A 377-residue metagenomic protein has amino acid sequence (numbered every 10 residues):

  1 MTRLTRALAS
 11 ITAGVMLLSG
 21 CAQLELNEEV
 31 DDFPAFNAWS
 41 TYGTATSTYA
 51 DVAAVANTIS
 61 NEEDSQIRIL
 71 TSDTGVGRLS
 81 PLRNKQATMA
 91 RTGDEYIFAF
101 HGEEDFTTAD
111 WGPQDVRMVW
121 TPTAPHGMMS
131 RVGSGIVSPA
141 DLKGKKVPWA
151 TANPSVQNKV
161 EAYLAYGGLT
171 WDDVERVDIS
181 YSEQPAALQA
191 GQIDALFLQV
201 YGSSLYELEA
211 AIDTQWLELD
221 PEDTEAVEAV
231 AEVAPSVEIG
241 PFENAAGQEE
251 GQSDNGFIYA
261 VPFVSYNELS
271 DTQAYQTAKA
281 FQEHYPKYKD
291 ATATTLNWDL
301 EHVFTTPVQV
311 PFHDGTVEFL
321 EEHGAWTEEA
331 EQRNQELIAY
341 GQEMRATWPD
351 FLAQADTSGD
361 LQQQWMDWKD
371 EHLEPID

Functional and structural regions predicted by a protein language model:
M1-I11: Bacterial N-terminal signal peptides that target proteins for export
L18-G20: C-terminal motif of bacterial Sec signal peptides marking the signal peptidase cleavage site
A22-E25: Bacterial signal peptide processing site
D32-E62, Q66-R68, P125-A190, Y201-S203 (+1 more regions): Bilobed "Venus flytrap"/periplasmic-binding protein-like clamshell domains and structurally analogous long
D73-T88: Divalent cation-coordinating acidic motifs and surrounding scaffolds that mediate Ca2+/Mg2+/Mn2+/Zn2+-dependent binding
D94-I97, E103-T108, G112, S134 (+3 more regions): Pocket-lining segment of extracytoplasmic ligand-binding domains
E243-E329: Secondary-structure end/capping motifs
F319-D377: Conserved C-terminal helix/tail region of periplasmic/extracytoplasmic solute-binding proteins
